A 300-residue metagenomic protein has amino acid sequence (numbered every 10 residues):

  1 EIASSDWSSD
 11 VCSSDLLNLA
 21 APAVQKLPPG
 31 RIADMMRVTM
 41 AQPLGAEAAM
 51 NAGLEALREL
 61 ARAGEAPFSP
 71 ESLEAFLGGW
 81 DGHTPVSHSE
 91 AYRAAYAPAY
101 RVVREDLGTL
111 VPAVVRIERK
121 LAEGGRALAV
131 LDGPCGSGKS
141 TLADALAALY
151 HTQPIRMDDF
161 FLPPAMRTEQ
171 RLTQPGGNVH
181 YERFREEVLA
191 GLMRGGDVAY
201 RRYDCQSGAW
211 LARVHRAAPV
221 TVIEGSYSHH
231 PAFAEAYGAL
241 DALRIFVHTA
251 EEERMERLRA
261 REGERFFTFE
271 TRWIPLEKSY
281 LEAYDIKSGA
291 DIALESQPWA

Functional and structural regions predicted by a protein language model:
E1-V11: Single conserved hydrophobic/aromatic residue that forms the stacking wall/gate of nucleotide- or nucleobase-binding
L54-T109: Charged, amphipathic alpha-helical linker segments immediately N-terminal to NTP-binding catalytic cores
L128-V130: Short hydrophobic/aromatic beta-strand immediately N-terminal to the Walker A/P-loop
P134: P-loop (Walker A) phosphate-binding loop of NTP-binding proteins
K139: Conserved lysine of the Walker
Q153-M157, L162-V214, V220-I223: Conserved nucleotide-sensing/catalytic segment adjacent to the nucleotide-binding pocket in NTP-handling enzymes
S207-R261: ATP-dependent NMP and nucleoside kinases share a basic, alpha-helical "lid"
